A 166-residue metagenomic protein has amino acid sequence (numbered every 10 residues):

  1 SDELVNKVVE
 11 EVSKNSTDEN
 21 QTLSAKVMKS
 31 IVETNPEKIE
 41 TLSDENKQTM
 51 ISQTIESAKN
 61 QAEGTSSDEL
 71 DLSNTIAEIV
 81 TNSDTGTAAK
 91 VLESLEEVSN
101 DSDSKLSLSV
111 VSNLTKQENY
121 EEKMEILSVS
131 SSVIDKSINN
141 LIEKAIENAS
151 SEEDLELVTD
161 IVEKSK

Functional and structural regions predicted by a protein language model:
S1-K166: Non-catalytic all-alpha helical scaffold/repeat segments
